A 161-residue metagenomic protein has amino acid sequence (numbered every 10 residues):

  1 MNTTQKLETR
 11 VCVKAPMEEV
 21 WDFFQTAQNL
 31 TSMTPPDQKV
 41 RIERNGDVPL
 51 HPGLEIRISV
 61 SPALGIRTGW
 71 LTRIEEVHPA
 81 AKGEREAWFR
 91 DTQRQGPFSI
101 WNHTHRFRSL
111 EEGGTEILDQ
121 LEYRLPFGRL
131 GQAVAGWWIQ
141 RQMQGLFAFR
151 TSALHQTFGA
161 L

Functional and structural regions predicted by a protein language model:
M1-H51: Hydrophobic ligand-binding cavity/cleft-lining segments
T3-Q5, P52, I66, S99 (+1 more regions): Residue-level preference for beta-strand/loop junctions
K6-E8, R67-T72, S99-T104: Short, surface-exposed coil-to-beta transition loops
V13-A15, V60-L64, P97, Y123-F127: Beta-strand elements of well-folded, non-transmembrane domains
M17, E75-E86, R106-E116: A short, structured loop/turn motif at beta-sheet edges
V20-F24, L30, I56, I74 (+2 more regions): Hydrophobic pocket/interface hotspot
R41-Q95, S152, Q156, A160-L161: Glycine-rich portal/gate segments that line the openings of hydrophobic small-molecule binding cavities
R90-G145: Beta-strand/loop substructures that line and gate deep hydrophobic ligand-binding cavities in soluble
